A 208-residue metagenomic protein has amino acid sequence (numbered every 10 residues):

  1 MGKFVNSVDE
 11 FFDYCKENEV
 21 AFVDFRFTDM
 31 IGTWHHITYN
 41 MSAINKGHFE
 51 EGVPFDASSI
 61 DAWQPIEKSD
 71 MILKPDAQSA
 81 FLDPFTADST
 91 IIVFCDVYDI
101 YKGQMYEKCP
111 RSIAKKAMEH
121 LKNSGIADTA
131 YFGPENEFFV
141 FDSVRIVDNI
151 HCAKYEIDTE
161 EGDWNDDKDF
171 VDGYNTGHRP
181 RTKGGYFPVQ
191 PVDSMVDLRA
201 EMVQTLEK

Functional and structural regions predicted by a protein language model:
M1-K208: Glycine-rich, acidic/polar active-site loops that bind/position phosphate-bearing ligands
